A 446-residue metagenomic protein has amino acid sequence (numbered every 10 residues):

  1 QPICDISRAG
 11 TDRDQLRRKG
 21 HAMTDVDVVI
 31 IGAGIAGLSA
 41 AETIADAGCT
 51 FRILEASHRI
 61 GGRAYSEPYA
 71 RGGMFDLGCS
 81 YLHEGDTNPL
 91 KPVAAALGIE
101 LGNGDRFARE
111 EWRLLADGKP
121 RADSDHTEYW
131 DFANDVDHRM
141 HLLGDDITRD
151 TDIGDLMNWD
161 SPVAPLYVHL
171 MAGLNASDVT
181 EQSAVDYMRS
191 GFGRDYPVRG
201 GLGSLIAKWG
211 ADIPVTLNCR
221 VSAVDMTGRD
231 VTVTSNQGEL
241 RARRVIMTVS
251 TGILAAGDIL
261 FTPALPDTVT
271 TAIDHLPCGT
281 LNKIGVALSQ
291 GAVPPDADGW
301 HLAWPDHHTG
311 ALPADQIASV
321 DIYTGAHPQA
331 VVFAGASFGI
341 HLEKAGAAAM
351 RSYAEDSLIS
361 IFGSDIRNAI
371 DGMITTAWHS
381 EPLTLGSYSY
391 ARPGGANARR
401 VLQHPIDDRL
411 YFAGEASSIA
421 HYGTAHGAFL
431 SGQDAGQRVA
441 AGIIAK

Functional and structural regions predicted by a protein language model:
P2-K446: FAD-dinucleotide binding site
